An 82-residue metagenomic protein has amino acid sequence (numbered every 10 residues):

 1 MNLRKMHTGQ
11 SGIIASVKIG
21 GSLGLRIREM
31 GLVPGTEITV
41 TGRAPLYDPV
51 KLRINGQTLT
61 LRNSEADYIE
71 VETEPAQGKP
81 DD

Functional and structural regions predicted by a protein language model:
M1-N2: Absolute protein N-terminus
S16-G20: A structural micro-motif recognizing beta-strand termini and the immediately following turn/loop segments
S22-R26: Short alpha-helix capping/helix-loop boundary micro-motifs
L46-D82: C-terminal structural segments of small proteins and small subunits
